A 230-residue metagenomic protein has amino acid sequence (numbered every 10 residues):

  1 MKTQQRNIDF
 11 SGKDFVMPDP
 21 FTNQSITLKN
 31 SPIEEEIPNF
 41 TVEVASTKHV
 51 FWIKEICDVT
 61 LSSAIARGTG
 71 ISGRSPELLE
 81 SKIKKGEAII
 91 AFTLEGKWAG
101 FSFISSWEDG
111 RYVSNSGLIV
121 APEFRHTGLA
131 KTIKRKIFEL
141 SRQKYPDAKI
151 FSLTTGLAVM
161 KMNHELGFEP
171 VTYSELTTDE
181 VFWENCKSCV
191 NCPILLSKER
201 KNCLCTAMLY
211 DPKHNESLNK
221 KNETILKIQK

Functional and structural regions predicted by a protein language model:
K2-P38, R142-D147, F151-K230: Terminal substrate-recognition subdomain of acyl/acetyltransferases
T27, E34-E55: A short beta-loop-alpha structural element at the N-terminal edge of CoA-dependent acyl/N-acetyltransferase catalytic
V44, V120, T154: Conserved residues at beta->alpha junctions
W52-E55, L78, K136: Alpha-helical elements of Rossmann-like donor-binding domains used by nucleotide-donor carbohydrate transfer enzymes
C57-P122: A conserved beta-strand-loop-helix scaffold within acyl/acetyltransferase catalytic domains
V120, H126-S141, I150: Conserved acetyl-CoA-binding loop-helix of GNAT-fold acetyltransferases
